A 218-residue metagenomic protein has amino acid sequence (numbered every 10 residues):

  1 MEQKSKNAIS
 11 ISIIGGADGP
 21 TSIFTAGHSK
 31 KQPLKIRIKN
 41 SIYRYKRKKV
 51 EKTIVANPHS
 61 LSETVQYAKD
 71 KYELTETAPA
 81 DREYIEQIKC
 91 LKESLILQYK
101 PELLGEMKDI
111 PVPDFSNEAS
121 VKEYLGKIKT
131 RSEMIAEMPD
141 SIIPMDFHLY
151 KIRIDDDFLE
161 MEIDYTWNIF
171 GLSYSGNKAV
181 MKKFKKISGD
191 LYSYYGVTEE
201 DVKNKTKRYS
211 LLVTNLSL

Functional and structural regions predicted by a protein language model:
M1-A17, T21-L218: Mature, Sec-exported extracytoplasmic domains of Gram-positive
